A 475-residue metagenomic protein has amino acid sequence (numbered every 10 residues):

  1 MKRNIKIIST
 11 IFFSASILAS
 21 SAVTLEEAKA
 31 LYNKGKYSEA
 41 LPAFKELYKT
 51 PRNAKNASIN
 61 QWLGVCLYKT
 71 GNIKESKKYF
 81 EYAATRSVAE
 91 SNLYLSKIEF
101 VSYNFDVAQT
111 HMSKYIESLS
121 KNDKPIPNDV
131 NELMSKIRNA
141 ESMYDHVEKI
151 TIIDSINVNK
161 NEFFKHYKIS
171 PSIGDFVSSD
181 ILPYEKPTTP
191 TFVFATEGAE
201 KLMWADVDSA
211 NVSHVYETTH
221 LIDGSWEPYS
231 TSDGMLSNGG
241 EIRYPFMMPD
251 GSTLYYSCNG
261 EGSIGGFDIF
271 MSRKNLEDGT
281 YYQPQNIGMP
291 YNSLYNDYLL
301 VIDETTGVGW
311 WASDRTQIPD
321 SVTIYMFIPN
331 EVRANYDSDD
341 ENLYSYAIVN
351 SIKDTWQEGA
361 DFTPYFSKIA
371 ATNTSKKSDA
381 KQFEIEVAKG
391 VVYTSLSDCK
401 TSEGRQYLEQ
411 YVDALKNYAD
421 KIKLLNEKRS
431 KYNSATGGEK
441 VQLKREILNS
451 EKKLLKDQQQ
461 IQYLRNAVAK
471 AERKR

Functional and structural regions predicted by a protein language model:
M1-A28: Bacterial Sec-dependent N-terminal signal peptides
V23-T50, Y407-S430: Alpha-helical segment of the N-proximal tetratricopeptide repeat
P51, K55, S87-V88: Short helix-capping/linker turns of helical repeat alpha-solenoids
K69, I73, Y82, R86 (+8 more regions): Short, conserved micro-motifs composed of acidic
